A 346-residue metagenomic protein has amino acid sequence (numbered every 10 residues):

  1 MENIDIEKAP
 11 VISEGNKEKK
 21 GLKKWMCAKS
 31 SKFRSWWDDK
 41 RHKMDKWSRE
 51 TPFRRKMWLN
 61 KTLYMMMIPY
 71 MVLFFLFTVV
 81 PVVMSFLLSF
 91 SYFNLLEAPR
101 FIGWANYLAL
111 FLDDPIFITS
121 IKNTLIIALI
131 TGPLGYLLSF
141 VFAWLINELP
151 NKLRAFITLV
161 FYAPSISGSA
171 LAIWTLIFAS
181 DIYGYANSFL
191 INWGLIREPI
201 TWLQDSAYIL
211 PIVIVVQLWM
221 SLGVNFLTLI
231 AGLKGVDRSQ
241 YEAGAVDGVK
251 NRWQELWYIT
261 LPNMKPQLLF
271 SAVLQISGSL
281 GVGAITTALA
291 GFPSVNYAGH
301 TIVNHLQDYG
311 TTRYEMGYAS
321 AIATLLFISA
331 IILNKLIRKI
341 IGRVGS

Functional and structural regions predicted by a protein language model:
M1-M66, N151-R154, L336-S346: Transmembrane alpha-helical segments of polytopic membrane transport and secretion proteins
K56-S346: A structural signal for multi-pass alpha-helical bundles of membrane permease subunits that mediate small-molecule
